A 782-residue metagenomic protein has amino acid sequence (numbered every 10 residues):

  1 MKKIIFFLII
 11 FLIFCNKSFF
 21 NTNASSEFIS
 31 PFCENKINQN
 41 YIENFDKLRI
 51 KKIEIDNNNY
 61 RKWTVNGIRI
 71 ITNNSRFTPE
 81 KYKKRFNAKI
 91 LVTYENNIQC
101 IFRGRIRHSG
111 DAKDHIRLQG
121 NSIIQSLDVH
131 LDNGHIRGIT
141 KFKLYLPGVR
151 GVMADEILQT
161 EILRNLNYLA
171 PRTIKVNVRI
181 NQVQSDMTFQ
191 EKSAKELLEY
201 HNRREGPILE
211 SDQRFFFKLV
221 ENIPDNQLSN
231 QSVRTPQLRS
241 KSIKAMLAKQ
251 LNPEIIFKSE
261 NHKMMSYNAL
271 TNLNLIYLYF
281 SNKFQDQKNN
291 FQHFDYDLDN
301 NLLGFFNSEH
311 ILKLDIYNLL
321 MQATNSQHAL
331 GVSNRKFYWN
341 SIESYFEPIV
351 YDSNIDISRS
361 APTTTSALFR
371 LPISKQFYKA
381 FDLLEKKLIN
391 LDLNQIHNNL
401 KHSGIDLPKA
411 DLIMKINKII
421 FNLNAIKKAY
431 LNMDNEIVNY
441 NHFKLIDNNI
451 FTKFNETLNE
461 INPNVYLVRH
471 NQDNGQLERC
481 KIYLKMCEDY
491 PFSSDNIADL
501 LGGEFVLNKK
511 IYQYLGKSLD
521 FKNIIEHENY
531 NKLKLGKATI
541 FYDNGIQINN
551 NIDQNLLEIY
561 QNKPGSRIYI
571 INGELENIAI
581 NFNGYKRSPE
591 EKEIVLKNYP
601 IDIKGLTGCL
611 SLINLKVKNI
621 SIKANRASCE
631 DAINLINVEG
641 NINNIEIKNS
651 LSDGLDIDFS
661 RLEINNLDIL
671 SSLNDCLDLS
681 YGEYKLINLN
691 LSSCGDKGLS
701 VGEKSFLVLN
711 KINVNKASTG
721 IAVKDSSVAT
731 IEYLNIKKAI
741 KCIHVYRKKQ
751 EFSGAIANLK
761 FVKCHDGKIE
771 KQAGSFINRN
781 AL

Functional and structural regions predicted by a protein language model:
M1-I4: Positively charged n-region of N-terminal signal peptides that target proteins for export
F6-K522: Phosphate/dinucleotide-binding and metal-coordinating scaffold of catalytic cores in nucleotide-dependent enzymes
N508-L782: Extracellular beta-rich repeat passengers
